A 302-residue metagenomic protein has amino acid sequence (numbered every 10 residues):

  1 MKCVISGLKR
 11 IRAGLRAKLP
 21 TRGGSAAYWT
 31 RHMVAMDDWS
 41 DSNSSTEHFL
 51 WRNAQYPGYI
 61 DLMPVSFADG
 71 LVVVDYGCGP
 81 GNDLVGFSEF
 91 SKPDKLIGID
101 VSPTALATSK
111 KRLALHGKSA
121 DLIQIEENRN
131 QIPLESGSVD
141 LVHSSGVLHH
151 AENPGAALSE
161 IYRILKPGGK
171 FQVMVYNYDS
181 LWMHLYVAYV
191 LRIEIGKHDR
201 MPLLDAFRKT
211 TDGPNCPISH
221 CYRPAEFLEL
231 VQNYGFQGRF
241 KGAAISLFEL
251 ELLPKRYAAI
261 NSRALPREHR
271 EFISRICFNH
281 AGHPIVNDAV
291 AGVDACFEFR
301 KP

Functional and structural regions predicted by a protein language model:
M1-S44: N-terminal, positively charged/glycine-rich alpha-helical extensions of SAM-dependent methyltransferases
H48-L71, G86: Conserved alpha-helix/loop element of class I SAM-dependent methyltransferases that forms part of the SAM/SAH-binding
G70-G79: Conserved class I S-adenosyl-L-methionine
G81-N130: Class I SAM-dependent methyltransferase SAM/SAH-binding core
H143: A conserved beta-strand element that flanks and buttresses the S-adenosyl-L-methionine
G155-P167: A short glycine-rich, Lys/Arg-flanked "PGG" loop and its adjoining helix->strand segment in the class I
F171-R200: Conserved class I S-adenosyl-L-methionine
F207-R208, S219, P224-L230, G238-P302: A C-terminal cap/extension of S-adenosyl-L-methionine-dependent methyltransferases that defines the acceptor-substrate
